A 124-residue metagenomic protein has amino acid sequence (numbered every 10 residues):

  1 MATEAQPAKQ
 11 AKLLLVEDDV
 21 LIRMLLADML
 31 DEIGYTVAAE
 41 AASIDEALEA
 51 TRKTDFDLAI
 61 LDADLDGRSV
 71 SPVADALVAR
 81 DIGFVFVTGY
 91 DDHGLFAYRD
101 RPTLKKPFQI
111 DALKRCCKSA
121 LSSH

Functional and structural regions predicted by a protein language model:
M1-K12, Q109-H124: Non-catalytic signal-transmission and effector/linker regions of two-component phosphorelay proteins
E17: Conserved acidic carboxylate
V20-A39: Two-component/phosphorelay signaling modules centered on CheY-like receiver
E40-L58: Acidic, metal-coordinating helix/loop segments flanking the phosphotransfer/catalytic sites of two-component signaling
D62: Active-site residues of response regulator receiver
R68-I82: Short amphipathic alpha-helix used as the core "switch/output" element in two-component signaling
V87-T88: Hydrophobic/aromatic residues positioned on beta-strands within the core alpha/beta folds
